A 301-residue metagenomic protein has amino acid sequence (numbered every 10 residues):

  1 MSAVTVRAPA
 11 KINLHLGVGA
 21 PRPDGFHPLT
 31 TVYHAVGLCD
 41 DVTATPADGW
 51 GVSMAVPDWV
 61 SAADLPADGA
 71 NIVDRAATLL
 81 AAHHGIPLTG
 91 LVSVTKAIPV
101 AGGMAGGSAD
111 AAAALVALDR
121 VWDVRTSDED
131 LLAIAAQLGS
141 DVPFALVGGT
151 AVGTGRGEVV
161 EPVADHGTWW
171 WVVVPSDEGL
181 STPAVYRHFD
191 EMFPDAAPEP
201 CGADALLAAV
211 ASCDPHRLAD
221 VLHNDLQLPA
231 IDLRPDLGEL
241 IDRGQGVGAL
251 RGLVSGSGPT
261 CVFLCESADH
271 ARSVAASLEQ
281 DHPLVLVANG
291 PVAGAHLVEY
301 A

Functional and structural regions predicted by a protein language model:
M1-G102, R120-E129, H166, P175-E178: ATP-binding N-lobe of GHMP and related small-molecule kinases
T5, D41-T43, T150-V152, W171-V173 (+1 more regions): Conserved hydrophobic/aromatic beta-strand scaffold that supports enzyme active sites
W50-A62, A114, A136, S212-L222: Short, basic/glycine-rich phosphate-binding loops at helix/coil junctions that contact nucleotide phosphates
G102-E129, F144-L146: DPxDG-like acidic metal-binding loop motif
V147, V152-R251, E266-R272, A276-E279 (+2 more regions): Conserved, helical-rich catalytic subdomain that frames metal- and/or nucleotide-binding sites in enzyme alpha/beta
V254-A268: N-terminal pre-core extensions flanking Radical SAM catalytic domains
